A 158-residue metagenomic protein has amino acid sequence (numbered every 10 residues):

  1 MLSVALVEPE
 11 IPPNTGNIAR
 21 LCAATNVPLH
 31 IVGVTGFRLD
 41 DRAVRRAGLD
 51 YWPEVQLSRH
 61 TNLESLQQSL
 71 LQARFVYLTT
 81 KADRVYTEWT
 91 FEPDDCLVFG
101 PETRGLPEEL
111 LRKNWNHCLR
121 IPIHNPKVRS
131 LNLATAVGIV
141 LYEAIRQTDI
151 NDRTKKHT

Functional and structural regions predicted by a protein language model:
M1-T158: Post-transcriptional modification and biogenesis factors for structured RNAs of the translation apparatus
